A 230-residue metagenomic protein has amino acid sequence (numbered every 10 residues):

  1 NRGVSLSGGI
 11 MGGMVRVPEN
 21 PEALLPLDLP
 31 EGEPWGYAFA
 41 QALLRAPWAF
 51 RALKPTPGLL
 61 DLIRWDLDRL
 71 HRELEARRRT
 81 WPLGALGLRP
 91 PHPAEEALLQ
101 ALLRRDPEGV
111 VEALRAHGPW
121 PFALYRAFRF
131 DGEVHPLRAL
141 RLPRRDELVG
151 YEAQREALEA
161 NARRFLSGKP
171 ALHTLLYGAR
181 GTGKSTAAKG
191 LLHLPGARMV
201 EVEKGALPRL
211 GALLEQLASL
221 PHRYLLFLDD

Functional and structural regions predicted by a protein language model:
N1-A153: AAA+ P-loop ATPase mechanoenzymes
L140-T174: Pre-Walker A (pre-P-loop) alpha-helix and adjacent loop at the N terminus of AAA/AAA+ ATPase modules, a conserved
G150-Q154, K184, A206: Phosphate/oxyanion-binding active-site loops and adjacent basic polyanion-contact surfaces
R163-S167, L192, A218: Signal for well-folded cores of large energy- and translation-related assemblies
G168-K189: Walker A/P-loop nucleotide-binding motif
H193-H222: AAA+/P-loop NTPase substrate/partner-engagement loops
L225-L226: Hydrophobic "anchor" residues on beta-strands that sit immediately upstream of conserved functional sites
D229-D230: Walker B catalytic acidic pair
